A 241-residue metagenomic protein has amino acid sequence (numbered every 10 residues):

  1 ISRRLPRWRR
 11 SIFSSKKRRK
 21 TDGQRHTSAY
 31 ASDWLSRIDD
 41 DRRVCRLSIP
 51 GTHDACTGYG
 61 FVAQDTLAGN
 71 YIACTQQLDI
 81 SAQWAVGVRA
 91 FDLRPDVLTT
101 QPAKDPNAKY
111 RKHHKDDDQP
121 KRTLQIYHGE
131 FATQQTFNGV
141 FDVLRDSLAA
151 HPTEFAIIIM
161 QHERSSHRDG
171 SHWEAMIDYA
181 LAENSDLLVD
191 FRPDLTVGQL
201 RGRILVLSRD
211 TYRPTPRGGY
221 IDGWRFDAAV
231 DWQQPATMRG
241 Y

Functional and structural regions predicted by a protein language model:
W8, I12-V86, T99-A150, F155 (+1 more regions): Long, acidic (Asp/Glu-rich), low-complexity accessory segments flanking structured domains
C45-I49, R89-L93, A156-M160, I204-S208: Structural recognition of the beta-strand scaffold that forms the well-ordered cores of secreted hydrolase catalytic
H53-A55, A90, P95-T99, H162-H167 (+1 more regions): Solvent-exposed loop/turn segments at secondary-structure junctions within structured extracellular/periplasmic domains
T133-V140, D178-P193: Acidic, His- and aromatic-enriched active-site or binding-groove loops in soluble protein domains that engage sugars
F137-A180: Catalytic cores of phosphodiester-bond-cleaving enzymes
L195-D210: Short, intrinsically disordered low-complexity segments
L207-Y241: C-terminal active-site rim and adjoining tail of enzyme catalytic domains
